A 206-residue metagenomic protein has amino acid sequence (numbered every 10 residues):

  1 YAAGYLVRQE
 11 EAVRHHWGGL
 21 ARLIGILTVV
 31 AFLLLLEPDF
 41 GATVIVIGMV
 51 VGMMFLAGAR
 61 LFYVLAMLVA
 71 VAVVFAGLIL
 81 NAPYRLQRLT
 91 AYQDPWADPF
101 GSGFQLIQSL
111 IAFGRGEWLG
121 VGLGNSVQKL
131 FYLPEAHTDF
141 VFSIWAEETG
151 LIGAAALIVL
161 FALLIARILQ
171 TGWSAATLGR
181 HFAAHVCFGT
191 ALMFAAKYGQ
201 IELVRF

Functional and structural regions predicted by a protein language model:
Y1-Q105, S143-V204: Hydrophobic alpha-helical transmembrane segments of multi-pass inner membrane proteins, especially in bacterial systems
V29-G41, G114-G116, G120, G124-Q128: Membrane-helix interface and discontinuous TM-entry motifs in multi-pass inner-membrane proteins
E117-I152, A175: Long extracytoplasmic/lumenal interhelical loops at the membrane interface of multi-pass membrane proteins
